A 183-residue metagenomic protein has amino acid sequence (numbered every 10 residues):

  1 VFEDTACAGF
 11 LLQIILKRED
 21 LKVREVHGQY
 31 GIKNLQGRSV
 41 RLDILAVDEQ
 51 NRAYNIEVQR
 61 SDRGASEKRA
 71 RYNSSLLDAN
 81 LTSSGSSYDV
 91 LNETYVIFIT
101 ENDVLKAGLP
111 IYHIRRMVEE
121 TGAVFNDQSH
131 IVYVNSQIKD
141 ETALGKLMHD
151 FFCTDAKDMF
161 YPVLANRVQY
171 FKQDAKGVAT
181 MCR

Functional and structural regions predicted by a protein language model:
V1-H130, Q137-T142: Accessory alpha/beta interaction modules
V47-E49, Y54-Q59, G145-R183: Short, charged alpha-helical interaction segments and adjacent helix-coil junctions
Y133-V134, F152: A ubiquitous short alpha-helical element
